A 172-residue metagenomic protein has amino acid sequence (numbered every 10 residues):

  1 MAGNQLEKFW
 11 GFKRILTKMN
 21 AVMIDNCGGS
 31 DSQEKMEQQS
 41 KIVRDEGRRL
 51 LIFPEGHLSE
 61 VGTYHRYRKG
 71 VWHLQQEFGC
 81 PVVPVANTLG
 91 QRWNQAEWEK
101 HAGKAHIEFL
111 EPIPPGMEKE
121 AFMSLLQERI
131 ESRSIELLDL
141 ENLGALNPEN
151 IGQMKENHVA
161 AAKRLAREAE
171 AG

Functional and structural regions predicted by a protein language model:
M1-G29: Catalytic core of membrane glycerolipid acyltransferases/transacylases, capturing the structured, soluble-facing
Q33-G172: Non-catalytic C-terminal accessory region of glycerolipid acyltransferases and related lyso-lipid remodeling enzymes
